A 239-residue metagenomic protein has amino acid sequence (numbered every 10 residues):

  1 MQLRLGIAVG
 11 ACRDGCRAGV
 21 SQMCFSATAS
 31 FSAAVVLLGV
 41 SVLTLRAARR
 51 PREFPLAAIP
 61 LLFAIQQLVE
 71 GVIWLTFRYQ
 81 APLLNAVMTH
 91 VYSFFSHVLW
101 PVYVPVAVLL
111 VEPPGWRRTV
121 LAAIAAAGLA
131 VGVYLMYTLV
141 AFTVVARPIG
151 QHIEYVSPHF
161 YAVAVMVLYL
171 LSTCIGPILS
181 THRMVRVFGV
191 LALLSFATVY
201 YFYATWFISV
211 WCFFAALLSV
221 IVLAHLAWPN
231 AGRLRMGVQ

Functional and structural regions predicted by a protein language model:
G10, D14-G39: Hydrophobic transmembrane alpha-helical segments in integral membrane proteins
V20-C24, A86-F95, I149-A164: Short aromatic-rich membrane-water interface segments that cap or initiate transmembrane helices in multi-pass membrane
F31-V40, S96-L109, V165-P177, A215-N230: Hydrophobic cores of alpha-helical transmembrane segments in multi-pass inner/ER membrane proteins, independent
G39-L45, G71-N85, H90-A125: Internal transmembrane alpha-helix with an interfacial aromatic "cap," most often the third helix
P51-P60, V120-L121, R183-V190: Membrane-interfacial loop-to-transmembrane alpha-helix junctions, especially the N-terminal start
L62-V69, G128-Y137, L191-A204: Aromatic-anchored segments of alpha-helical transmembrane domains
A107-S172: Membrane-proximal helix-loop-helix units in multi-pass membrane proteins
R183-Q239: C-terminal transmembrane-bundle signature of multipass membrane proteins, characterized by strong activation on
